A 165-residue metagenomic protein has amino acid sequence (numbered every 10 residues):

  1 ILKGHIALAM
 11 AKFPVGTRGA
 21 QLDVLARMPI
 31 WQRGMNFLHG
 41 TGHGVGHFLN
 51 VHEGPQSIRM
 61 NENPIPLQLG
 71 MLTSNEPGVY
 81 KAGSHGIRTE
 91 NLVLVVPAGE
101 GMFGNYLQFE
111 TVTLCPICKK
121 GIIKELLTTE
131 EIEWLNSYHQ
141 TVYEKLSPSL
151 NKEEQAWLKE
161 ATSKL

Functional and structural regions predicted by a protein language model:
I1-L165: Active-site neighborhoods and metal-handling regions in enzymes and metal-associated proteins
